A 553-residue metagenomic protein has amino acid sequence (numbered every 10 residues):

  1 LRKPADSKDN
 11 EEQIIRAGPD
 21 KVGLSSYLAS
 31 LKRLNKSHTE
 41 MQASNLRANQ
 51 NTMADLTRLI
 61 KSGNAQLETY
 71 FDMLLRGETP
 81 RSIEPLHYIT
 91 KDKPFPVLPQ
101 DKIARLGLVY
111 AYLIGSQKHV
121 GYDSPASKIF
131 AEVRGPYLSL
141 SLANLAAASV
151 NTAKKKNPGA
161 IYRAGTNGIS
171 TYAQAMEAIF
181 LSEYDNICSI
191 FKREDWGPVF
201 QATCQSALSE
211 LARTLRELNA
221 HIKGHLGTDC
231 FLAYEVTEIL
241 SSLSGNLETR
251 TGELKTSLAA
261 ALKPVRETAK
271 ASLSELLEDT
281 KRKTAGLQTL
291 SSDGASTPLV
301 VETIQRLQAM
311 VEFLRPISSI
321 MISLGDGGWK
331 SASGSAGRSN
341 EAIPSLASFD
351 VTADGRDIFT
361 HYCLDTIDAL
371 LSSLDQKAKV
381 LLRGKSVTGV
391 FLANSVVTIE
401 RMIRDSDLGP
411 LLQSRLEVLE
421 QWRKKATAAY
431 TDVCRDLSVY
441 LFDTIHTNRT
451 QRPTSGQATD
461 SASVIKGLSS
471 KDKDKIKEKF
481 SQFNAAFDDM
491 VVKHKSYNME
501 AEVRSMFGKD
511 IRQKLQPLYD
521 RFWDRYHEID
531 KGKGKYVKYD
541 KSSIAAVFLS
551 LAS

Functional and structural regions predicted by a protein language model:
L1-S553: Long alpha-helical rod scaffolds of large eukaryotic non-enzymatic complex subunits
